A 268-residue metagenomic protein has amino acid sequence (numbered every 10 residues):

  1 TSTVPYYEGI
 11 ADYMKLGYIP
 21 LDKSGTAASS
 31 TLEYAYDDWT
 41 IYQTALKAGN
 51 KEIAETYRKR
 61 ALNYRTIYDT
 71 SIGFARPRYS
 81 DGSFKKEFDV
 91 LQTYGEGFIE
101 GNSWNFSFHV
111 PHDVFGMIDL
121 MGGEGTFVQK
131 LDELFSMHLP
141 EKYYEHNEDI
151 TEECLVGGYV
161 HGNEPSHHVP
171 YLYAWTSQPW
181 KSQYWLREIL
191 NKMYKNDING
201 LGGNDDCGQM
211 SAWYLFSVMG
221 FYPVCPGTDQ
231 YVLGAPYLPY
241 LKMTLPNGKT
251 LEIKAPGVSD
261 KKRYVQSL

Functional and structural regions predicted by a protein language model:
T1-L62, T66-E252, P256-G257: Active-site core of glycosidic bond-cleaving carbohydrate-active enzymes
M243, S267-L268: Short aromatic-centered micro-motifs
K261-S267: Beta-strand-rich binding/interaction modules
